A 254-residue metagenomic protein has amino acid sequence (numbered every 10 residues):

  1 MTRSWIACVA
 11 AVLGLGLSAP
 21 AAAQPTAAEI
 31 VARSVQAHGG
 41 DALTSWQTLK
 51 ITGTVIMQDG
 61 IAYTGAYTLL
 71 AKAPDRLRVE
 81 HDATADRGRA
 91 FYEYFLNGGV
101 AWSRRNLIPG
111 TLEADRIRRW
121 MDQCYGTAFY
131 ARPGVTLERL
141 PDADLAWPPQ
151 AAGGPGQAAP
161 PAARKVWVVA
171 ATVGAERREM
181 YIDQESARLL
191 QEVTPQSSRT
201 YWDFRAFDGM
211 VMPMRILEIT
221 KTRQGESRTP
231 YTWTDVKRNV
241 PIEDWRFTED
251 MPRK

Functional and structural regions predicted by a protein language model:
M1-S4: Positively charged n-region of N-terminal signal peptides that target proteins for export
A7-G16: Bacterial N-terminal signal peptides
A23-V31, V35-Q36, A42-L43, G98-R178 (+3 more regions): Flexible, processing/modification-adjacent segments and terminal tails in exported/periplasmic/extracellular proteins
A28-I108, L140-A146: N-terminal mature ectodomain segment of secretory-pathway/periplasmic proteins
K50-T52, I56, T64-T68, T136 (+4 more regions): Ser/Thr- (and often Asn-) enriched beta-sheet segments in non-cytosolic proteins
G65-Y67, A90-N97, G110-W120, Y181-D183 (+2 more regions): Short amphipathic beta-strand/extended segments with alternating polar/hydrophobic composition
D86, P160-D250: Gly/Pro-enriched, hydrophobic low-complexity segments that function as extracytoplasmic propeptides/linkers
